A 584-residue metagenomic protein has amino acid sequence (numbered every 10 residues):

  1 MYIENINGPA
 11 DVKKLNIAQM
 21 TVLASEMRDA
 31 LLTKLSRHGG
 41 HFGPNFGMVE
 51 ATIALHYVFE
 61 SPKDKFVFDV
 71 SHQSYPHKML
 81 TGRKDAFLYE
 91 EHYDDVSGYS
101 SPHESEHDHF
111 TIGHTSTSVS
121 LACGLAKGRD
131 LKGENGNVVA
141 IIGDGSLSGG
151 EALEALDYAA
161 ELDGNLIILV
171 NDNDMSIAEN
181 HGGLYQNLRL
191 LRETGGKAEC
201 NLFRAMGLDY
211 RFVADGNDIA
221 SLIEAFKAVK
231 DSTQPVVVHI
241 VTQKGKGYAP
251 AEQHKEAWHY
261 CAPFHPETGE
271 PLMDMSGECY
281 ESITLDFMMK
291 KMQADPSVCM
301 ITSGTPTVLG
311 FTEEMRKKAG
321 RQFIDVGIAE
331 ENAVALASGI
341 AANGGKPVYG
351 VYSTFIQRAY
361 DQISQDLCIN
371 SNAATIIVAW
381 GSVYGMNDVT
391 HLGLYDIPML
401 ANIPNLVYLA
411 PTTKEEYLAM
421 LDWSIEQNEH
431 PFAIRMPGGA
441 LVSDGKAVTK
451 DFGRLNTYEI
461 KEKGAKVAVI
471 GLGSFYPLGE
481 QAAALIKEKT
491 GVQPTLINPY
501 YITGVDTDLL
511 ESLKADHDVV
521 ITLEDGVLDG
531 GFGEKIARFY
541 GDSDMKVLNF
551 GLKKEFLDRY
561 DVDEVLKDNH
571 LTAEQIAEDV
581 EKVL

Functional and structural regions predicted by a protein language model:
M1-M79, R204, D215-N217: N-terminal amphipathic, basic-rich helices that act as targeting or association modules
D29-S36, D95-T111, G133-V139, E313-G327 (+4 more regions): Glycine/charged-rich beta-loop-alpha catalytic/anionic-binding loops adjacent to active sites
G39-M48, F68-H72, S100-S120, I142-S146 (+7 more regions): Active-site nucleophile and cofactor-binding loops and adjacent substrate-binding regions of central metabolic enzymes
H41-L162, V298, S303, T312-E313: Cofactor-binding active-site loop characterized by glycine-rich and histidine/acidic residues
A86-V96, E161-M175, C368-W380: A glycine-rich helix N-cap at a beta->alpha junction
D108-F264, E270-G277, S282, D286 (+1 more regions): Glycine-rich ThDP/TPP pyrophosphate-binding loop and its adjacent helix/strand module within ThDP-dependent enzymes
Y248-Q357, Q362-N372, I470-G473: Non-catalytic terminal/interface segments that mediate subunit docking, oligomerization, and allosteric communication
L272-M273, G385-N387, V407, V527 (+1 more regions): Peripheral docking tails and interdomain loops at the edges of cofactor- or intermediate-handling domains
